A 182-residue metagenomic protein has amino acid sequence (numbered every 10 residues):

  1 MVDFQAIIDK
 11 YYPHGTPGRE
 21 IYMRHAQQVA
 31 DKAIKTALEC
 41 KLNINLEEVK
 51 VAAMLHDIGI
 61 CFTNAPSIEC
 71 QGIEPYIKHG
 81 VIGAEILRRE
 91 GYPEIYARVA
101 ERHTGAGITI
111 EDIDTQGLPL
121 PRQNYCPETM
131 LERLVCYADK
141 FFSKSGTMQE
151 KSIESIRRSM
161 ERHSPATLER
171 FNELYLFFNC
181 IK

Functional and structural regions predicted by a protein language model:
V2-H25, G59-Q71: Active-site flanking loop/helix segments enriched in acidic
Q5, A26-D31, E47, A52 (+1 more regions): Short amphipathic alpha-helical segments
D9, A30, I34, G83-R88 (+1 more regions): Amphipathic alpha-helical segments within well-ordered protein domains
P13, L42-Q149, I153: Divalent metal-dependent catalytic cores for phosphoryl transfer on phosphate-bearing substrates
E20-N43: N-terminal-biased segments
E150-R162: Short helix/strand-capping connector loops at secondary-structure junctions
M160-K182: Charged phosphate-binding loop/patch that engages nucleotide di/tri-phosphates or the phosphate backbone of nucleic
